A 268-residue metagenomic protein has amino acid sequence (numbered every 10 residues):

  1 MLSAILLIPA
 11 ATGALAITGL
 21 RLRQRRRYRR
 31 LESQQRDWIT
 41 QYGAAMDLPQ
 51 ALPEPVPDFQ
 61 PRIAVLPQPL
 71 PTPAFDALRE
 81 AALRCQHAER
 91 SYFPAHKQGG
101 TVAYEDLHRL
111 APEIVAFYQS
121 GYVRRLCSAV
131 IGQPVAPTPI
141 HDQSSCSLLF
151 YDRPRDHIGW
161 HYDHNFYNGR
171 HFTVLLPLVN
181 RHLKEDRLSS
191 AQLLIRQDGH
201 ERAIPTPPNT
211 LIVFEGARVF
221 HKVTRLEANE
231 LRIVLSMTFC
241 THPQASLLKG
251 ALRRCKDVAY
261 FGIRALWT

Functional and structural regions predicted by a protein language model:
M1-F59, V258-T268: Fe(II)/2-oxoglutarate
Q41-I131: Non-heme Fe(II)/2-oxoglutarate
V65, Q192, K222: Conserved beta-strand positions that form and line the central face of beta-propeller blades
P67, T224, S236: Residue-level detector of conserved, well-ordered beta-strand and adjacent loop positions that form binding/recognition
L110-V123, T138, L175-D186, G250-Y260: Short N-terminal helix-initiation segments at or just after the protein's N-terminus
S128-V219, L231-V234, T241-K249: Catalytic core of non-heme Fe(II) oxygenases with the double-stranded beta-helix
F220-L226: Short, Lys/Arg- and Gly-enriched loop/turn segments at beta-strand edges
E227-T268: Non-heme Fe(II)/2-oxoglutarate
